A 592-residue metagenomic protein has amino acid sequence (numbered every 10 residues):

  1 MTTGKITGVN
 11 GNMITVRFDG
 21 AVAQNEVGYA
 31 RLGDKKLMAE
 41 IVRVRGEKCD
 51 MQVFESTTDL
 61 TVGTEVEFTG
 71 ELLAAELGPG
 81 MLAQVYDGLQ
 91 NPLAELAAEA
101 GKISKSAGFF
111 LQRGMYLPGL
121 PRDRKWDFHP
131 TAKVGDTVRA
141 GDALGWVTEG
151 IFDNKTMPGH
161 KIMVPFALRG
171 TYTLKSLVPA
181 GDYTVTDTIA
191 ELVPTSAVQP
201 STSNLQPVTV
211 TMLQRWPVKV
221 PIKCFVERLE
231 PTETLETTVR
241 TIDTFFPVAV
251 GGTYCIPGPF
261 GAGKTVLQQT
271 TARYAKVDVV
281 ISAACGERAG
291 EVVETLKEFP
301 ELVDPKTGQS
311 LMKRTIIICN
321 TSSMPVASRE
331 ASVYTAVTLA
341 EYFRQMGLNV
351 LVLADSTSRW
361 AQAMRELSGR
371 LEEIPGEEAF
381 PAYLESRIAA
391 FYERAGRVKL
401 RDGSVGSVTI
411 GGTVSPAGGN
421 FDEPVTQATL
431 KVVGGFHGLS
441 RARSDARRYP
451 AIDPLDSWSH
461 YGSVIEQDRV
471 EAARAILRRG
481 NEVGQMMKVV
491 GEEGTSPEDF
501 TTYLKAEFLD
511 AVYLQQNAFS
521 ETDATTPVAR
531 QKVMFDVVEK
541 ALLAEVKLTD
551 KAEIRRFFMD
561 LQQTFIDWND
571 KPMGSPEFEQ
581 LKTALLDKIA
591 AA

Functional and structural regions predicted by a protein language model:
M1-S104: N-terminal accessory targeting/assembly segments
D19, G33, E71-L72, Q90 (+5 more regions): Short, surface-exposed secondary-structure boundary micro-motifs
N25, G63, G135, G141 (+5 more regions): Loop/turn positions that initiate beta-strands
L37, G46-C49, E71, L168 (+4 more regions): Metallocofactor- and cofactor-centric catalytic cores in central/energy metabolism, strongly enriched
V42-K48, P79-Q90, N154-A180, N204-I222: Short, compositionally biased
V53, T58, D127-T137, T173-D182: Short histidine-centered loop motifs in beta-beta connectors
E99-F128, A132-D142, W146-E149, N154-T156 (+6 more regions): P-loop NTPase nucleotide-binding/switch module
T244-P247, G251-M559, Q563-I566, G574-F578: P-loop NTPase catalytic core
